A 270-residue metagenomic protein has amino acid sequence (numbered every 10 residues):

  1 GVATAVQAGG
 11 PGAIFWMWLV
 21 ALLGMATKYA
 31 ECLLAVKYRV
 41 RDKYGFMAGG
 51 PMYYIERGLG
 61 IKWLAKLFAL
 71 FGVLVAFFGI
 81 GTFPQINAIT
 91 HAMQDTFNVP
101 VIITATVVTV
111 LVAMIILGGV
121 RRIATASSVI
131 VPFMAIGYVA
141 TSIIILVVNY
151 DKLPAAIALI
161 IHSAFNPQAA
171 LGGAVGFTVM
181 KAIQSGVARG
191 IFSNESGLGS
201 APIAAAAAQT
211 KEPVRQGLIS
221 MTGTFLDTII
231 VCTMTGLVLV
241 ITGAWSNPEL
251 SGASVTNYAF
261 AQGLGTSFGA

Functional and structural regions predicted by a protein language model:
G1-A5, G50, N87-A88, G199-A208 (+2 more regions): Re-entrant/interfacial helical elements at transmembrane boundaries that shape and gate the permeation pathway
G1-V20, A201, A207-A208, Q216 (+1 more regions): Transmembrane helix-boundary motif of multi-pass solute transporters/channels
Q7-A8, L33-A105, A155-M180, W245-T266: Inter-helical loop and helix-membrane interface segments of multi-pass membrane transporters/permeases
Q7-G45, D227-M234, G269: Extracellular loop-to-transmembrane helix junctions
E31-Y38, T141-L159, P167, L171-A174 (+3 more regions): Extracellular/periplasmic helix-exit of transmembrane alpha-helices
P51, I115-P132, L153-I157, R189 (+1 more regions): Hydrophobic, small-residue-rich membrane helices and short re-entrant helix-turn-helix hairpins that build
I86-M93, V99-I161: Membrane-interface loop-to-helix entry segments
M134-S196, A201, A206, Y258: Membrane-embedded translocation segments of transport machinery
